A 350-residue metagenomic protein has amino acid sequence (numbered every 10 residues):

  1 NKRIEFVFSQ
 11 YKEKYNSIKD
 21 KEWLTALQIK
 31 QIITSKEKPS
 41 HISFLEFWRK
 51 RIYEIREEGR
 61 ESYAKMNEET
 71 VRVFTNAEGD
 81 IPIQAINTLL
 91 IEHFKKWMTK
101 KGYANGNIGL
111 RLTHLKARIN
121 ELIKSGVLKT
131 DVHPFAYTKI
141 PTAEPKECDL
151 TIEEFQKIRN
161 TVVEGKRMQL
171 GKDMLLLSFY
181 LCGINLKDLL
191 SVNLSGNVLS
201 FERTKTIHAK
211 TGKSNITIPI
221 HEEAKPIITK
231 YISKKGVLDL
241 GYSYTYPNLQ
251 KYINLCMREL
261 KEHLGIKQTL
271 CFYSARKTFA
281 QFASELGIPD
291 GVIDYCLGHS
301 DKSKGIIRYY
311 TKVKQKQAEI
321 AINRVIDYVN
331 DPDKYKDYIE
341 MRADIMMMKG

Functional and structural regions predicted by a protein language model:
W23-K101, N120: Basic/aromatic-enriched alpha-helical hairpins
V73, Q84-I86, K100-P134, C182-I184: N-terminal DNA-binding recognition helix of tyrosine site-specific recombinases/integrases
V132-L186: Basic, Lys/Arg- and aromatic-enriched nucleic-acid-binding interface segment
D149, R203-H208, L297-D331: Catalytic-site neighborhood detector that most strongly recognizes the C-terminal catalytic loop/helix of tyrosine
E164, N254-Y295, H299: Short, basic (Lys/Arg/His-rich) helix/loop patches that form interaction surfaces in the mid-to-C-terminal regions
S191-I227: Conserved tyrosine-mediated DNA breakage-rejoining catalytic core shared by Y-recombinases
H221-K267: Active-site/catalytic core of tyrosine-dependent DNA strand-transfer enzymes
Y242-S243, K304, Q317-G350: C-terminal secondary-structure termini that scaffold catalytic or DNA-interacting sites
